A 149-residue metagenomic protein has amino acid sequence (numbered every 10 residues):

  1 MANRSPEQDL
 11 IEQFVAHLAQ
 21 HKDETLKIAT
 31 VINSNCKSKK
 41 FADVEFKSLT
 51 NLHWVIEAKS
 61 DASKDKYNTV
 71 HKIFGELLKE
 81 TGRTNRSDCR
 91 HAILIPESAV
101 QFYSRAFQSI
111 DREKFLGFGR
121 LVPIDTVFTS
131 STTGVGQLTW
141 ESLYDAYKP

Functional and structural regions predicted by a protein language model:
M1-K40, K47-L52, T84: Acidic-basic catalytic patches of nuclease active cores, encompassing PD-(D/E)XK and other metal-cofactor nuclease
N35-K37, V70-I73, Q108: A conditional alpha-helix N-cap/helix-loop micro-motif detector
K39-F41, N51-V55, K72-G75, R86-D88 (+1 more regions): Short connector loops at helix/strand junctions that flank enzyme active sites, especially segments positioning acidic
V44-F46, T50-S63, E80: Conserved catalytic cores of phosphodiester-cleaving nucleases, focusing on short active-site segments
D61-R83: Mg2+/Mn2+-dependent nuclease catalytic core
D65-N68, S104, Y147-P149: A short, polar/proline- and glycine-enriched secondary-structure boundary/capping micro-motif
T81-T133: Nucleic-acid nuclease catalytic cores
P123-P149: Charged phosphate-binding loop/patch that engages nucleotide di/tri-phosphates or the phosphate backbone of nucleic
